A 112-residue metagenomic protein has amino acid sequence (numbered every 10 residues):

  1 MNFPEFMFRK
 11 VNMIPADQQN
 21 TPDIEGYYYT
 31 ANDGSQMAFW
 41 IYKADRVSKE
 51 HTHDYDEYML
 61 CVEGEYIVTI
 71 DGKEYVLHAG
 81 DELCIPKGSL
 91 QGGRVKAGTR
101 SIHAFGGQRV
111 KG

Functional and structural regions predicted by a protein language model:
M1-G34, A38: A short, N-terminal "cap"/entry segment at the start of jelly-roll beta-barrel domains of the cupin/DSBH fold
D33, T69-K73, K96: Short strand-coil-strand connectors
Q36-H53: Conserved short histidine dyad/triad with adjacent acidic residue
W40, M59, L83: Conserved GNAT-family N-acetyltransferase fold
Y55-Y66, D71: Glycine- and acidic-residue-biased ligand/ion/polar-headgroup-sensing regions
V62-E63, H78-A79, A97: A cytosolic small-molecule/anion-sensing beta-strand core signal
G72-K87: Short acidic-glycine-tyrosine-enriched beta hairpin
K87-G112: Ligand-binding loop in jelly-roll beta-barrel domains
